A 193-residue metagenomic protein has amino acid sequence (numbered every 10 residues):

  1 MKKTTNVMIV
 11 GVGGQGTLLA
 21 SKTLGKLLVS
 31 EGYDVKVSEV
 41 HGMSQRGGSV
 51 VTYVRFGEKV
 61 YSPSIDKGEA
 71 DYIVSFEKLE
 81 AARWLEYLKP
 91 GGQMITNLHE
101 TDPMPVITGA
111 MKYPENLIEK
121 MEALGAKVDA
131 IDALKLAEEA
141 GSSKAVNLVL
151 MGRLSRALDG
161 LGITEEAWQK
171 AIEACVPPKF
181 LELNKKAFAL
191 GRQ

Functional and structural regions predicted by a protein language model:
M1-Q193: Active-site cofactor/cluster-binding pocket
